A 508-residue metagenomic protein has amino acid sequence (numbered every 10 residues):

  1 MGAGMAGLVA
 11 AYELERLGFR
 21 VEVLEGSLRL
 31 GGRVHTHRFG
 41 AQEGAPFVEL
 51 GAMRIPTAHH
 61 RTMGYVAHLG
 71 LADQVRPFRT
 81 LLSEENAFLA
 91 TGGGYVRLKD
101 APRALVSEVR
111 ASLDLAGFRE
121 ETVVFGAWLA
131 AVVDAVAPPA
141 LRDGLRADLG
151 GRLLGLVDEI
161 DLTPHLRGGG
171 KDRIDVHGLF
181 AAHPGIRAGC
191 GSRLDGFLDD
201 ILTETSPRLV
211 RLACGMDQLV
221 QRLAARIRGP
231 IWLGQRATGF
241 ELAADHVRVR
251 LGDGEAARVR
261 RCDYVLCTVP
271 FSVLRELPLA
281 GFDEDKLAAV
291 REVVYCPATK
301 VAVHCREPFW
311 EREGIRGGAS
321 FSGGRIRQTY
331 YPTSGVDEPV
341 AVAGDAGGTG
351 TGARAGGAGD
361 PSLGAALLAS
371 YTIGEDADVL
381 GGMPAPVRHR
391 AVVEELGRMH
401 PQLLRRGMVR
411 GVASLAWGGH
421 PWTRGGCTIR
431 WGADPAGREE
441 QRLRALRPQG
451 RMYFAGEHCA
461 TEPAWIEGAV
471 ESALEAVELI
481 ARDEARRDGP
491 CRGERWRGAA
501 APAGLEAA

Functional and structural regions predicted by a protein language model:
M1-A508: FAD-dinucleotide binding site
